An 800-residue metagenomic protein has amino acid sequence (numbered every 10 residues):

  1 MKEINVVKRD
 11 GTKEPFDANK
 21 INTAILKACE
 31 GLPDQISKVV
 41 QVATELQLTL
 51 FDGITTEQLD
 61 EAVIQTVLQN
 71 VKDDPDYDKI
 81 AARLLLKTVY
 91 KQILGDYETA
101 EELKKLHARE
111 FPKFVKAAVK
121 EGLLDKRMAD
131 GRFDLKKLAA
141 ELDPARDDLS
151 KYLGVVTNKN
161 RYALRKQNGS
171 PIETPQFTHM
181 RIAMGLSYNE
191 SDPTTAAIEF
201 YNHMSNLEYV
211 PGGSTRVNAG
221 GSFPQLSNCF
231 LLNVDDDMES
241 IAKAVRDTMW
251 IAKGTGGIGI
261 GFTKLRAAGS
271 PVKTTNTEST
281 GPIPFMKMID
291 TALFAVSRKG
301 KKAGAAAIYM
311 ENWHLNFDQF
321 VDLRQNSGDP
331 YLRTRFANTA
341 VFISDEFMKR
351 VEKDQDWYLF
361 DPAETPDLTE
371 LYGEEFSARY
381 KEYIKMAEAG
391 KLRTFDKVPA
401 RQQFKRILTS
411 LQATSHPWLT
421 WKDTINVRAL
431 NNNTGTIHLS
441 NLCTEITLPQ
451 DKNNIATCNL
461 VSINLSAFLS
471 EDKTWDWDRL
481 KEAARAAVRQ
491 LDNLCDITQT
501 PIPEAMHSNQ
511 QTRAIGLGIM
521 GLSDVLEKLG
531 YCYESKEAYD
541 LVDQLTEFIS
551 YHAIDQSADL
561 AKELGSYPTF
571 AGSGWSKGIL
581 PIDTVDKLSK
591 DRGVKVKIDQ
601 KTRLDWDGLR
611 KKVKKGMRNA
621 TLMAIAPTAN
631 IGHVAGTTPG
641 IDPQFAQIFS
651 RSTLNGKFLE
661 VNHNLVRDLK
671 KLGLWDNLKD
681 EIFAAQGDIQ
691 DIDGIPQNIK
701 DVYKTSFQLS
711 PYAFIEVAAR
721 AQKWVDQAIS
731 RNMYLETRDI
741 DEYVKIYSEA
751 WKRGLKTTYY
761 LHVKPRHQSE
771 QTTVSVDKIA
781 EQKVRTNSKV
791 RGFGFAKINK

Functional and structural regions predicted by a protein language model:
M1-K800: Extended catalytic cores of very large enzyme megasubunits
